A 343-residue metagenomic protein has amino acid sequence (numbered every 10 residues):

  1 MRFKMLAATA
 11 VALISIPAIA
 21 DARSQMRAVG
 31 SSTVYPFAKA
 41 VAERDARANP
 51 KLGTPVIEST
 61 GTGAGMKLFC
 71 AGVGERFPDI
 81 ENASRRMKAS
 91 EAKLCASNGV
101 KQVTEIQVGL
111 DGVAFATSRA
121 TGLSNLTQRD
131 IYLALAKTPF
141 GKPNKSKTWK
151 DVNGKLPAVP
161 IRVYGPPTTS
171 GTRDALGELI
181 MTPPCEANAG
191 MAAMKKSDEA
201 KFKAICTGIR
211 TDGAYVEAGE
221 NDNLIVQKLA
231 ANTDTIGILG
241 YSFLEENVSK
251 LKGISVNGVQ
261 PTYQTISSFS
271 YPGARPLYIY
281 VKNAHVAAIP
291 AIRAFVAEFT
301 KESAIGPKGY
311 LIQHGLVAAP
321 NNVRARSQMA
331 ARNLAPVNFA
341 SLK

Functional and structural regions predicted by a protein language model:
M1-A7: Bacterial N-terminal signal peptides that target proteins for export
A7-S15: Bacterial N-terminal signal peptides
I16-A22: Sec/Tat signal peptide C-region and signal peptidase I cleavage site
A22-K343: Flexible loop/hinge segments at secondary-structure junctions
